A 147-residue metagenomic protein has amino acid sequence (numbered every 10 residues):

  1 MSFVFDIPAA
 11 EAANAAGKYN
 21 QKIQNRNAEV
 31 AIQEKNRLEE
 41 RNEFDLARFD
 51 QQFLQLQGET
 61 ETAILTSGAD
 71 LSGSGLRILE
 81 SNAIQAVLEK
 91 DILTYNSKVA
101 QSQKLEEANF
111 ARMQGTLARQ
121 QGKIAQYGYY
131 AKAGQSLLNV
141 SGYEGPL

Functional and structural regions predicted by a protein language model:
F5-P146: Glycine-/small-residue-biased sites that favor an extended, beta-strand-like backbone and mark sterically tight motif
